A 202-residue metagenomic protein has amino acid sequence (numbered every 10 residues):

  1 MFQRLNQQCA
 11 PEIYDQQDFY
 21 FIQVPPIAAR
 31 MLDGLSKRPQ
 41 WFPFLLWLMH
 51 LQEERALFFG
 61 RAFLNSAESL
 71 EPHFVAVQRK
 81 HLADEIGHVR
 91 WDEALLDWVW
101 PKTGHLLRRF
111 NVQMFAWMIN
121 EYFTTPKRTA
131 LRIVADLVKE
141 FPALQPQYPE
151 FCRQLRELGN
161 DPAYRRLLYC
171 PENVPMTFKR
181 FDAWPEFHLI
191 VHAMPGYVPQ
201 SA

Functional and structural regions predicted by a protein language model:
M1-A202: Non-heme di-metal
